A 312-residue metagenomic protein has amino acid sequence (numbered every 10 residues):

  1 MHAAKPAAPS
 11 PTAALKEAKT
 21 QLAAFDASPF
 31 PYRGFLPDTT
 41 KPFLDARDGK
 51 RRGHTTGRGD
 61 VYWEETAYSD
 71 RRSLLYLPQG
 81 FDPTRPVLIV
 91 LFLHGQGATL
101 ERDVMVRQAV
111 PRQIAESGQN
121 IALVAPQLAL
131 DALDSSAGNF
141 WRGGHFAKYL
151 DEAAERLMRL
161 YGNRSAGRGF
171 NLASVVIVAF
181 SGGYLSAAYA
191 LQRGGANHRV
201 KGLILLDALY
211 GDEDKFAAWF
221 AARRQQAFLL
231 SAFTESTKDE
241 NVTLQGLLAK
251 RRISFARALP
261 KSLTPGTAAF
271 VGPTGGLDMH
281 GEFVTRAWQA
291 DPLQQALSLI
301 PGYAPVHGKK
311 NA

Functional and structural regions predicted by a protein language model:
H2-L88, I121, A256, P305-A312: A domain-start/cap signature at the N-terminus of enzymes
F81, G138-S181: Gly/Ser-rich "nucleophile elbow"/oxyanion-hole loop immediately N-terminal to the catalytic nucleophile in hydrolases
R85-I89, G118-L123, N171-S174, A196-G202 (+1 more regions): Loop/turn elements at helix/coil->beta-strand transitions in domains of secreted/extracellular proteins
P86-I89, L93-R159: Active-site machinery of serine-nucleophile hydrolases
L100-R102, A132-S135, L185-A187, G211-F216 (+2 more regions): Extracytoplasmic/secreted cell-surface and envelope-processing proteins
P126-L128, L203-D212, F233-T237: Active-site nucleophile loop of the alpha/beta-hydrolase fold
L172-A217, A222: Primarily recognizes the serine-hydrolase "nucleophile elbow" in alpha/beta-hydrolase and SGNH/GDSL folds
S231-A312: C-terminal catalytic histidine-bearing segment of alpha/beta-hydrolase fold enzymes
